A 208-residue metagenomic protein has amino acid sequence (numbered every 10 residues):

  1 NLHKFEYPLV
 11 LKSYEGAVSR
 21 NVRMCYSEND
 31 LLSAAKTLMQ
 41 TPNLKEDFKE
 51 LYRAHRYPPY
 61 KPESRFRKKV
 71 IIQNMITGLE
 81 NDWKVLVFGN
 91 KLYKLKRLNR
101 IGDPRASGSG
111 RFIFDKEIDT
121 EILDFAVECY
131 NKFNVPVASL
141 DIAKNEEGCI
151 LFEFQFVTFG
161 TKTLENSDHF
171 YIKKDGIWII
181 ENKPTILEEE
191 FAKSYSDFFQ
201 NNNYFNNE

Functional and structural regions predicted by a protein language model:
N1-M24: A conserved helix-loop-beta module that forms one wall/lid of the active-site cleft in ATP-utilizing catalytic domains
Y7, K68-V70, N81, V135-A138: Short beta-strand or tight-loop elements that sit immediately N-terminal to catalytic metal-binding acidic residues
L9, I71, Y93-K94, A138 (+1 more regions): Protein kinase-like catalytic core scaffold
Y14, M75-I76, L86, A143 (+1 more regions): Anionic group-transfer/hydrolysis microenvironments
M24-F125: Phosphate-binding site of ATP-dependent enzymes
K116-E117, K144-E208: C-terminal active-site "lid" helix and adjoining low-complexity regulatory extension at the edge of ATP-using catalytic
A126-Y130: A conserved acidic, glycine/proline-rich C-terminal tail/linker
V135-E147: A short glycine-rich, hydrophobically flanked beta-strand micro-motif that places a catalytic Asp/Glu for divalent metal
